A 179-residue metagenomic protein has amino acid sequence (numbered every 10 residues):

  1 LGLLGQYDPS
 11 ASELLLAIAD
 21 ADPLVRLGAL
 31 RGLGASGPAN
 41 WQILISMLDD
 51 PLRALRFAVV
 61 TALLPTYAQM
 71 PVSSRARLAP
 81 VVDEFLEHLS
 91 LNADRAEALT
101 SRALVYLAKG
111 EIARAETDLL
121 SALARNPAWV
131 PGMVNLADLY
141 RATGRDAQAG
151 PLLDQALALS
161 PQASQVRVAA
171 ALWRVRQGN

Functional and structural regions predicted by a protein language model:
Y7, A21, S36, D50-P51 (+3 more regions): Structural marker of alpha-solenoid helical repeat scaffolds
Y7-A19, G37-M47, M70-L86, R114-T117: Amphipathic alpha-helical scaffolding segments comprising HEAT/armadillo-like alpha-solenoid repeats
A35, P65, A108, A142-T143 (+1 more regions): Register position in tetratricopeptide repeats
H88, S121-A122, Q155-A156: Canonical positions in the second alpha-helix
